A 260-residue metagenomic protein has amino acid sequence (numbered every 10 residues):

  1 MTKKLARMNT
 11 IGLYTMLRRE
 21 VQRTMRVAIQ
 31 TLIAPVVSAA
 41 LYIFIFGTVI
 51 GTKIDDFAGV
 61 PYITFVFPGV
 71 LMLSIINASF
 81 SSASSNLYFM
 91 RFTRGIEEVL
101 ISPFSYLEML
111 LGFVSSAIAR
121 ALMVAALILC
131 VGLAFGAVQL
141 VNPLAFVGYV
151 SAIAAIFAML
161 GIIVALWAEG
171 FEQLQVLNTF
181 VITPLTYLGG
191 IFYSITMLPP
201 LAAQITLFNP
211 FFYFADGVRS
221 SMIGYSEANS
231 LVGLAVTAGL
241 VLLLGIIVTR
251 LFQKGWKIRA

Functional and structural regions predicted by a protein language model:
M1-L144, G148-A260: Hydrophobic transmembrane alpha-helices and immediately adjacent juxtamembrane helices of multi-pass inner-membrane
